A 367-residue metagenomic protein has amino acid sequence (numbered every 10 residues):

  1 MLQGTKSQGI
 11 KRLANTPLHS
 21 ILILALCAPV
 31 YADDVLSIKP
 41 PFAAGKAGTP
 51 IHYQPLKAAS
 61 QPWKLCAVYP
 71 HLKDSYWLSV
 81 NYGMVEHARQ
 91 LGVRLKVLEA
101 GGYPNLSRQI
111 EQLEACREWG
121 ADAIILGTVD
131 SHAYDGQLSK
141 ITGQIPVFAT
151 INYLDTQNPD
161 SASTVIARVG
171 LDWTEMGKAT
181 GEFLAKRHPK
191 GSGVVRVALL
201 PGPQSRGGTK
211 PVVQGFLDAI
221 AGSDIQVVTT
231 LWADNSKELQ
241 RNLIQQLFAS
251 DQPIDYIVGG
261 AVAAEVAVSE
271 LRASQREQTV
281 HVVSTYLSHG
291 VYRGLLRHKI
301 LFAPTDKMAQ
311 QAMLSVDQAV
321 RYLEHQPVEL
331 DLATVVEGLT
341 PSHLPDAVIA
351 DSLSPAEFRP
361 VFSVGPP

Functional and structural regions predicted by a protein language model:
M1-L13: N-terminal secretory signal peptides that target proteins for export/translocation
D33-Q61, L200-Q204, Q310-P367: Hinge/cleft segment of the Venus flytrap/periplasmic-binding protein
P41-K57, K64-G83, H87, K96-S107 (+4 more regions): Extracytoplasmic "Venus flytrap"
G48-H52, K96-G120, T229-S250, A264-V266: Structural motif
L65, M84, K178-S223, T229-T230 (+2 more regions): An alpha-beta-alpha
I124-G143, F216, V228, A233-G294: Hydrophobic alpha-helical
H132, G136-E175, S288-L296, I300-L301: Flexible loop/hinge segments that line or gate small-molecule binding clefts
A167-V195, Q240, L287-V291, D306-E324: Hydrophobic alpha-helical segments within soluble ligand-binding/sensing domains
